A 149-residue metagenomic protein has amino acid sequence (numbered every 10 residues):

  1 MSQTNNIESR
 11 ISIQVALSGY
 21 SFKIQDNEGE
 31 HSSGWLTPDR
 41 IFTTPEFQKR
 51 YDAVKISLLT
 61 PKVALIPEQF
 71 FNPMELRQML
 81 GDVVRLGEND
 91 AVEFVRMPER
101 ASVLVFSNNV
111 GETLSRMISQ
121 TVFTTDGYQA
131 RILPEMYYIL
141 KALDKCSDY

Functional and structural regions predicted by a protein language model:
M1-E30, L143-Y149: Gly/Thr-rich phosphate-binding beta-strand-loop-beta motif of the actin/hexokinase/Hsp70
S2, T44-P45: Short, flexible, glycine/charge-rich loop motifs used to bind or transfer phosphoryl groups or to couple energy/partner
E8, E30-S32, Y51, T124: A broad structural signal for short, well-ordered beta-strand segments within beta-sheet-rich domains
I11, F47-S57, D148-Y149: Hydrophobic beta-strand segments of well-ordered beta-sheets in folded domains
H31-T44: Nucleic-acid-processing active sites and adjacent nucleic-acid-binding tracks, predominantly divalent metal-dependent
T37-R40, A53-C146: Active-site neighborhood for divalent-cation/phosphate handling
P45-Q48, F94-R96: Short, charge-rich binding segments
